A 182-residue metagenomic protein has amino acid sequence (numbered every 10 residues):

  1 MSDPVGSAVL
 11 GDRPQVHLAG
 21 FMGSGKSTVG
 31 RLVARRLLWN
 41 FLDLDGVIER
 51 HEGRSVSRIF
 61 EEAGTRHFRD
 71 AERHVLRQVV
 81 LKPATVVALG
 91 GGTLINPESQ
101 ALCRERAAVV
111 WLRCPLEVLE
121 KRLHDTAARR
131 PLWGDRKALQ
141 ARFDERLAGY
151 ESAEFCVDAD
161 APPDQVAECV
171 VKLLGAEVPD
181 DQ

Functional and structural regions predicted by a protein language model:
S2-D12, L32, R36, K121 (+1 more regions): NTP-dependent small-molecule kinase module
L18: Hydrophobic anchor at the beta1->P-loop junction of P-loop NTPases
F21: P-loop (Walker A) phosphate-binding loop of NTP-binding proteins
S24: ATP-binding Walker
S27: Walker A/P-loop
D43-T93, P97-R104: ATP-dependent small-molecule kinase phosphotransfer cores that center on conserved nucleotide phosphate-binding segments
G91-L94, P115-E117, P162: Short glycine-rich anion-binding loops that position phosphate/pyrophosphate groups of nucleotides and phosphorylated
E105-A148: A glycine- and Lys/Arg-enriched "phosphate-lid" helix/loop adjacent to the NTP-binding pocket of small-molecule kinases
